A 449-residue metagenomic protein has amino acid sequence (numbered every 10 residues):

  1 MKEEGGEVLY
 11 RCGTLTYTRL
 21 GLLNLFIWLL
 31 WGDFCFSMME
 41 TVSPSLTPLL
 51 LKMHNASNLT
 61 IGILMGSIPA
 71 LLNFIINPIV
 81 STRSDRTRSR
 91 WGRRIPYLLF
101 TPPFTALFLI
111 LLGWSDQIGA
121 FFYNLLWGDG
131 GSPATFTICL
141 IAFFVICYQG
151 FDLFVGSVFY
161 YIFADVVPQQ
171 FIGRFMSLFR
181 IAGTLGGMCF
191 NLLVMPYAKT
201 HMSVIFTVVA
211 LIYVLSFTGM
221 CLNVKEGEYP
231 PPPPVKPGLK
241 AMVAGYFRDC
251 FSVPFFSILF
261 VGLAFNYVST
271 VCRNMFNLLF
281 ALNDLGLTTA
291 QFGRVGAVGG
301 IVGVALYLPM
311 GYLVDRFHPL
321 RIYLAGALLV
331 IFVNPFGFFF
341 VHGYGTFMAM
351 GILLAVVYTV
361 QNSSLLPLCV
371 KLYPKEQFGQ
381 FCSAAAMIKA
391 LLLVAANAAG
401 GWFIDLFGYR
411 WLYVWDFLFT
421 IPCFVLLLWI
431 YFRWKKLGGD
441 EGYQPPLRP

Functional and structural regions predicted by a protein language model:
K2-G21, E228-L259, P446-P449: Juxtamembrane intracellular "pre-TM" segments in multi-pass secondary transporters
G5-A70, S257-G262, N266-L285: Helix-loop boundary and gating motifs at the non-cytosolic
L72-F74, G173-M195, A386-A396: Glycine-rich segments within core transmembrane alpha-helices of 12-TM secondary carriers
I75-R90, L306-H318, I404: Helix-to-loop junctions at the C-terminal end of transmembrane segments in multipass secondary transporters
R86-P102, R316-A327: Cytoplasmic membrane-interface "Motif A"-like loop-to-helix N-cap segments of 12-TM Major Facilitator Superfamily
R93-I95, D129-G131, P196-I212, W402-T420: A membrane-interface helix-boundary motif in multi-pass transporters
L99-P133, L329-H342: C-terminal ends and interior cores of transmembrane alpha-helices in multi-pass membrane transporters/permeases
F154-V167, V360-Y373: Intracellular juxtamembrane helix-capping segments at the cytosolic ends of symmetry-related transmembrane helices
